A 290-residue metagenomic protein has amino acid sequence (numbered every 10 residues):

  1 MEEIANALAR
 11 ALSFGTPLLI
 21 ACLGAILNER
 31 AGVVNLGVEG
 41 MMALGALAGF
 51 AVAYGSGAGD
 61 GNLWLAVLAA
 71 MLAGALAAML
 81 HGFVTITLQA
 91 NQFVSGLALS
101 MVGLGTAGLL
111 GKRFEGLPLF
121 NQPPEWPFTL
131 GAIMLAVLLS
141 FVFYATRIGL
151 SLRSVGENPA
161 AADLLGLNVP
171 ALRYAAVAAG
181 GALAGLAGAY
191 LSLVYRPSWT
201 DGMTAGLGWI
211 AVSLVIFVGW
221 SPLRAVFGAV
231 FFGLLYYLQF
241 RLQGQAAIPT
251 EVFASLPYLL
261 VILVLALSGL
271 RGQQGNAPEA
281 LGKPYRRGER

Functional and structural regions predicted by a protein language model:
M1-C22, V34, A48, S56-L68: Membrane-interfacial amphipathic/re-entrant helices at transmembrane-helix boundaries
N6-R10, F143, G180-S213, A247-P249: Inter-helical junctions in multi-pass inner-membrane proteins, predominant in energy-converting antiporter-like
G59-T106, M134-L138, Y236: Alpha-helical transmembrane segments within multi-pass membrane transporters and channels
Q92-V94, L119-L130, R173, G202-G206 (+2 more regions): Loop-to-transmembrane alpha-helix initiation sites
G103-P124, Q239-A247, L270-L281: Extracellular/periplasmic helix-loop junction at the C-terminal end of a transmembrane helix in multi-pass membrane
E125-W199, P222-F227: Helix-loop-helix "hairpin" substructures at the membrane interface of multi-pass membrane proteins
L138-L139, F143, R147, E157-A171 (+1 more regions): Cytosolic-side transmembrane-helix boundaries in multi-pass membrane proteins
S198-Y258: Transmembrane alpha-helical segments in multi-pass inner-membrane proteins
